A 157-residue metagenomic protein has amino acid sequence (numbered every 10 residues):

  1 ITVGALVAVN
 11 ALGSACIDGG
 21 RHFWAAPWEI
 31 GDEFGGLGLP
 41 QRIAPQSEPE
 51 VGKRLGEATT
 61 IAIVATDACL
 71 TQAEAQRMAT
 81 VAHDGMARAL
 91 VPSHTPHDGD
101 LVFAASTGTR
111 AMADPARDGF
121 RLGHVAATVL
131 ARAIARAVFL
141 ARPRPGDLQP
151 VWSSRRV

Functional and structural regions predicted by a protein language model:
I1-V157: A structural signal for small-residue-enriched, beta-sheet-centric alpha/beta enzyme cores and oligomeric scaffold folds
